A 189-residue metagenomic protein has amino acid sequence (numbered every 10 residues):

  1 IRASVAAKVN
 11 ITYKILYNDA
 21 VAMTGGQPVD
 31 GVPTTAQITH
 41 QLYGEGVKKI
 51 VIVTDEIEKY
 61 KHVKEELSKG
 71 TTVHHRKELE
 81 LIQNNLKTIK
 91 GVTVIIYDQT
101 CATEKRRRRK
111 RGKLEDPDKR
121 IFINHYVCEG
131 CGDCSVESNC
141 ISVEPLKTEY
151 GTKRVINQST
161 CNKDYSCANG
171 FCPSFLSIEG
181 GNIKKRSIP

Functional and structural regions predicted by a protein language model:
I1, M23-V29, K61-L67, K105-L114 (+1 more regions): Short acidic, glycine/serine/threonine-rich loops at helix termini
I1-M23, D30-A36, E80-L81: Thiamine diphosphate
I1-S4, I11-K14, I38, I123-C140 (+2 more regions): Extended, hydrophobic alpha-helical segments in both membrane/secreted and soluble proteins
A3, Q41, N85: Hydrophobic/aromatic ligand-binding patch that stacks against planar heteroaromatic rings of cofactors or nucleotides
A6-T12, Y17-N18, E45-K49, I89-V92 (+2 more regions): Short coil/turn connectors at secondary-structure junctions
V29-E45, G70-T72: Acidic, Ser/Thr-rich peripheral helices and adjacent loops at domain boundaries
K48-R111, C161: Structural signature of the thiamine diphosphate
Q99-T100, K105-R111, E129-R186: Iron-sulfur cluster-binding cysteine motifs and their immediate structural context in ferredoxin-like electron-transfer
